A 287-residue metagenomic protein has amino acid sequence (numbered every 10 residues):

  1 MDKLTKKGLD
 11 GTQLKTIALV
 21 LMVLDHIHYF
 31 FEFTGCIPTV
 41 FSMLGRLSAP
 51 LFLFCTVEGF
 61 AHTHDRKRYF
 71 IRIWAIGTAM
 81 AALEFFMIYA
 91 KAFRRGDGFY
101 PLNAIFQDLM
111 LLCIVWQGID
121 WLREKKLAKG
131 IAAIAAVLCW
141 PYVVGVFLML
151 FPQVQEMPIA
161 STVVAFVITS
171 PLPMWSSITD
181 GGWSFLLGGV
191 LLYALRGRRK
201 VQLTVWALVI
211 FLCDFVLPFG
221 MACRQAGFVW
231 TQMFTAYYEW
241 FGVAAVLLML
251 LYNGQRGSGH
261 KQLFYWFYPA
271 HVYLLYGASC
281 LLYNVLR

Functional and structural regions predicted by a protein language model:
M1-R287: Alpha-helical transmembrane segments and their immediate juxtamembrane cytosolic regions
